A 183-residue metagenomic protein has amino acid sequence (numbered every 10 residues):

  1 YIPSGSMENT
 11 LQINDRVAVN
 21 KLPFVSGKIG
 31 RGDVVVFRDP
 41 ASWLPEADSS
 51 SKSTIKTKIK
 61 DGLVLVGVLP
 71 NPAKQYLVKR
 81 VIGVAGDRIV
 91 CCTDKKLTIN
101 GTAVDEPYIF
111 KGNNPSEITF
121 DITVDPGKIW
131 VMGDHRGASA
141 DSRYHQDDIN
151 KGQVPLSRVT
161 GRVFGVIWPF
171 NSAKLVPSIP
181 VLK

Functional and structural regions predicted by a protein language model:
Y1-M7: Aromatic-capped interface at the extracytoplasmic side of an N-terminal signal-anchor transmembrane helix
N9, I13-K183: Soluble "head" domains of membrane/secretory-pathway proteins
